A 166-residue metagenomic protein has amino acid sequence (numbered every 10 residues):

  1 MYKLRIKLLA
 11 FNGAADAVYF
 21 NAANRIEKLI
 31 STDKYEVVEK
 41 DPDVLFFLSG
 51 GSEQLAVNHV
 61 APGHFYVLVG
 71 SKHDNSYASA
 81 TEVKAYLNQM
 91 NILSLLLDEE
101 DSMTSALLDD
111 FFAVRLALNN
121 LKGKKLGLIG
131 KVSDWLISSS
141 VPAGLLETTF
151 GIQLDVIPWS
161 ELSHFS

Functional and structural regions predicted by a protein language model:
M1-S166: An N-terminal assembly and electron-transfer interface module characteristic of large anaerobic redox and radical
